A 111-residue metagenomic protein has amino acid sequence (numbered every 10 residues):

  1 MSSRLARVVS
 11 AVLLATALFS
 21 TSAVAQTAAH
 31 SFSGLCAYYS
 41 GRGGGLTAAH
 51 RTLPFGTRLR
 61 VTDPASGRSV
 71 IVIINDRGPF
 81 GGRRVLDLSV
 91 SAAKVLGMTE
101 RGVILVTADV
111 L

Functional and structural regions predicted by a protein language model:
S2-L111: Secreted/periplasmic proteins
